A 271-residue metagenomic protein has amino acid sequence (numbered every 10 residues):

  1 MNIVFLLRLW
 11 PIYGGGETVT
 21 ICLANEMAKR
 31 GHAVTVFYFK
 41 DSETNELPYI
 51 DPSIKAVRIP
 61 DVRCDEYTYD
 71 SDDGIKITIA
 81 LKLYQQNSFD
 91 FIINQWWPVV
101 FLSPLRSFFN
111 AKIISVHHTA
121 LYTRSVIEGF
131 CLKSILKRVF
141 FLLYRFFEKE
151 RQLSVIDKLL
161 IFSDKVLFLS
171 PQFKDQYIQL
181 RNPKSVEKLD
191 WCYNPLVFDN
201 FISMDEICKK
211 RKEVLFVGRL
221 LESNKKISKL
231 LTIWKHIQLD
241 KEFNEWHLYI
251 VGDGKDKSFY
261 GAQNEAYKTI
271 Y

Functional and structural regions predicted by a protein language model:
L7-Y13, E26-T68, F173-Q176, E187 (+1 more regions): N-terminal strand-loop element at the rim of the active site of nucleotide-sugar-dependent glycosyltransferases
E17-C22, K212, L221-H236, S258: A conserved mid-protein helix/loop that constitutes part of the nucleotide-sugar donor-binding site
E26-R30, V214, K226-E245, D253: Short hydrophobic signal-anchor/transmembrane segments that target glycosyltransferases and glycosylation machinery
F91, R106-L143, L167: Active-site proximal beta-strand in glycosyltransferases
N94-V100, H117-H118: Short His-centered aromatic/hydrophobic patch
R145-K188, F198: A short, active-site helix/loop in glycosyltransferases that binds the activated sugar's phosphate group
I178-Q179, W191-R211: Acidic anion/phosphate-binding donor-loop and adjacent secondary structure in glycosyltransferase catalytic cores
V251, G261-Y271: Nucleotide-activated donor-binding/catalytic signature segment of Leloir-type glycosyltransferases, i.e., the conserved
